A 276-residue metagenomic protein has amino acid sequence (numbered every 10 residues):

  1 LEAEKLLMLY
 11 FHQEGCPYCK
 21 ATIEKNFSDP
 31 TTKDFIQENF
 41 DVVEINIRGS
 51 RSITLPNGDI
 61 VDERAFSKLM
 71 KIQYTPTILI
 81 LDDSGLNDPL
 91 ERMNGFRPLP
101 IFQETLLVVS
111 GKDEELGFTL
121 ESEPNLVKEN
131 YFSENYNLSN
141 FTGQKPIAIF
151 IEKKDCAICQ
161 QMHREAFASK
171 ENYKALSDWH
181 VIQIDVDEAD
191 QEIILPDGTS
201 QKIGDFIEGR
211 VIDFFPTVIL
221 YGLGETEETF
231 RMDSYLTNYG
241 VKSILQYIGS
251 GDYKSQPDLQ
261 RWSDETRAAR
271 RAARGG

Functional and structural regions predicted by a protein language model:
L1-L7, E14-P30, I47-R51, D59-K68 (+2 more regions): Proteins that catalyze or organize thiol-disulfide redox chemistry and the adjacent proteostasis machinery handling
P30-T31, D41: Acidic (E/D-rich), amphipathic helical modules within compact regulatory domains
N39-F40, W179: Short, well-ordered alpha-helix to beta-strand connector turns
P56: Short gly/ser-rich anion-binding loops that grip negatively charged ligand groups
Y74: Extracellular C-type lectin-like domains
